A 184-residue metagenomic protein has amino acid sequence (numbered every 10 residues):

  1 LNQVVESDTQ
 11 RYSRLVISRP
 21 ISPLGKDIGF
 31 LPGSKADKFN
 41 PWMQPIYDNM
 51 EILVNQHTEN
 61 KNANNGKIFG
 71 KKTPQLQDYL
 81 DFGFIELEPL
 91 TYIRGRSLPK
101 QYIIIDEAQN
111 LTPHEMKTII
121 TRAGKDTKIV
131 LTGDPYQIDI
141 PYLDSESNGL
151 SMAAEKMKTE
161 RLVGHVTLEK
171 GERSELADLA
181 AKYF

Functional and structural regions predicted by a protein language model:
L1-Y102, N110-F184: Conserved helicase motor core of SF1/SF2 NTP-dependent helicases
D106: Walker B catalytic carboxylates
